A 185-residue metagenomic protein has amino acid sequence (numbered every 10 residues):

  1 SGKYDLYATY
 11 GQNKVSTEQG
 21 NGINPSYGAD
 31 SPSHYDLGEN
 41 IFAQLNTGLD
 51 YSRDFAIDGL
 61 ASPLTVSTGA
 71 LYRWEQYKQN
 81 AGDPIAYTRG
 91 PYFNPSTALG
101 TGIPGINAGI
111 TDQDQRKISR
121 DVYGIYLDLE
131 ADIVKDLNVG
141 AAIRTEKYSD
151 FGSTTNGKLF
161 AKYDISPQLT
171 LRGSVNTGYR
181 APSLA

Functional and structural regions predicted by a protein language model:
S1, Y10, Q19-N138: Outer-membrane beta-barrel transmembrane domain signature of Gram-negative proteins, especially the mid-to-C-terminal
K3, K135-A141, G152-T154, D164-S166: Short, surface-exposed connector motifs at secondary-structure boundaries
Y4, N13-Q19, E75-A81, P91-Y92 (+3 more regions): Outer-membrane beta-barrel proteins
Y4-A8, L64-T68, V139-A141, G157 (+1 more regions): Transmembrane beta-strands of outer-membrane beta-barrel proteins
Y10-K14, R53-F55, A70-K78, I143-S149 (+1 more regions): Transmembrane beta-strands of outer-membrane beta-barrel pores
R53-F55, A131, L137, T145 (+2 more regions): Residue-level signature of outer-membrane beta-barrel architecture
S119, Y123, E146-N156, G178: Solvent-exposed loop/turn segments connecting transmembrane beta-strands in outer-membrane beta-barrel proteins
I125-A131, T154-L171: Feature captures outer-membrane beta-barrel proteins of Gram-negative bacteria and organelles
